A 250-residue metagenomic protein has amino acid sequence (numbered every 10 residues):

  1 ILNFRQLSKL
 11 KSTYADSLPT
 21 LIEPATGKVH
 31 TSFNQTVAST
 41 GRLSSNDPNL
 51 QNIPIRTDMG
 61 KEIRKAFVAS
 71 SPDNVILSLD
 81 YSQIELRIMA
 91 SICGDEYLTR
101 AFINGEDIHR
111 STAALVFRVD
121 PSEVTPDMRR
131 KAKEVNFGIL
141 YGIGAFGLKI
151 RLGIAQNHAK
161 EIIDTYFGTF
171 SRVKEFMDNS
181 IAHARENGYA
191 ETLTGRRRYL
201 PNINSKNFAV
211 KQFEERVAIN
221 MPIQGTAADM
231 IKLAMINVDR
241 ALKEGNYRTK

Functional and structural regions predicted by a protein language model:
I1-K250: Conserved catalytic core of nucleotide polymerization and phosphodiester-bond processing enzymes
